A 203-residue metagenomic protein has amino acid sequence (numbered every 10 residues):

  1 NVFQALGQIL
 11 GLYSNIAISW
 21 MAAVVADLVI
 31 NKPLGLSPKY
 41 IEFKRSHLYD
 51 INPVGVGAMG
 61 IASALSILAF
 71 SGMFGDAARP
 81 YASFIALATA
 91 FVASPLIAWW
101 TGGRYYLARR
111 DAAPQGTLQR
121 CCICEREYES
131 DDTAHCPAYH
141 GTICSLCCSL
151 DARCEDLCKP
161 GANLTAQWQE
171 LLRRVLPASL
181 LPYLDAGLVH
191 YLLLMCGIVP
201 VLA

Functional and structural regions predicted by a protein language model:
N1-I30: C-terminal structural cap/anchor segments
I18, A82-G103: Alpha-helical membrane-embedded segments
W20-A88, A108-Q119, V175-Y191: C-terminal membrane-solvent junction of multi-pass transporters and transport-like membrane proteins
W99-D111, A203: Juxtamembrane/interface segments at transmembrane-helix termini
Q115-T133: Small Cys/His zinc-coordinating "RING-like" fingers
C121-C124, C136, C144-C147, C158: Short cysteine-rich clusters marking metal-coordination/redox-active sites
E125-Y128, H140-I143, D151-A152, A162: Cys/His-rich microdomains that often coordinate metals
D151-L202: Long, charge-rich boundary regions
